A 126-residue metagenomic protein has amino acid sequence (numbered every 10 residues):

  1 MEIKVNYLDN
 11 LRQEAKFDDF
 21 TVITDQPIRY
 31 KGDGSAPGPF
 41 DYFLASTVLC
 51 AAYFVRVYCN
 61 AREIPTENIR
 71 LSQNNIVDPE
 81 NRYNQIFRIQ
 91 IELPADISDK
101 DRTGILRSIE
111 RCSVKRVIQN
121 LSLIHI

Functional and structural regions predicted by a protein language model:
D9-G32: Acidic-glycine-rich active-site phosphate/pyrophosphate-binding loop
P39-R56: Compact, glycine-rich, soluble single-domain proteins
N60-N68: Helix-adjacent hinge/juxtasegments
E67-L93: Mid-chain, well-packed structural core segment of small domains
I97-T103: Short, conserved charged micro-motifs
G104-E110: Short amphipathic alpha-helices in soluble, non-transmembrane regions that often serve as interface/regulatory elements
R111-V117, L121: C-terminal structural segments of small proteins and small subunits
I124-I126: Conserved small/polar residues in nucleotide/adenosyl-binding loops
